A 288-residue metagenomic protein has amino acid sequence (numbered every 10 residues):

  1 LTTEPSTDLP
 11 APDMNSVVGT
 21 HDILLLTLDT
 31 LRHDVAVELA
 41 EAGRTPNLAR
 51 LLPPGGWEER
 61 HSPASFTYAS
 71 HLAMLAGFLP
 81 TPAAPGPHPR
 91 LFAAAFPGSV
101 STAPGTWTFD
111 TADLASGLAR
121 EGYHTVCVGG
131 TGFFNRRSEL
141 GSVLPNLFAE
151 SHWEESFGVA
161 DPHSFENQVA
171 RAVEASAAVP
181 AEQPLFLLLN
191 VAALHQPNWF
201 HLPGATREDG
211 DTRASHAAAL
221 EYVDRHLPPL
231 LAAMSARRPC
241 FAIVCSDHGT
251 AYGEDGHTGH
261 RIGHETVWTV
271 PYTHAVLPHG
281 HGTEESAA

Functional and structural regions predicted by a protein language model:
L1-A288: Catalytic domains that recognize anionic headgroups
